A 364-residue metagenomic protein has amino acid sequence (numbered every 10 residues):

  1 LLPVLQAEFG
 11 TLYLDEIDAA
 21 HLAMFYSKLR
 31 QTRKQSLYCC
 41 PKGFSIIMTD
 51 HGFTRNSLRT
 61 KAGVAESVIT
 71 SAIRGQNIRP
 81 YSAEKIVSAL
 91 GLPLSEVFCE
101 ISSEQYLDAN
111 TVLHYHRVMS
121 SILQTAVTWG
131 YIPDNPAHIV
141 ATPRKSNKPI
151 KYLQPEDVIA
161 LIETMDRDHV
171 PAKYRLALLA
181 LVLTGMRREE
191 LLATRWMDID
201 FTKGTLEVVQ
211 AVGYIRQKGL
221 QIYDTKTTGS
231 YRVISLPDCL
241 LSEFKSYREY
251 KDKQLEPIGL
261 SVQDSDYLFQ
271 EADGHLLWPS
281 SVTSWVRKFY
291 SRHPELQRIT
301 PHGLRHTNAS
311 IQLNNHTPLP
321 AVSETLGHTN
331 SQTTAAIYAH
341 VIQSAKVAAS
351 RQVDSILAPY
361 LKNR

Functional and structural regions predicted by a protein language model:
L1-V127, I139-T142, S265-D266, T283 (+1 more regions): Short, Lys/Arg-enriched alpha-helical recognition elements, typified by the DNA-recognition helix
D18, T111, Y115-V118, Q154 (+8 more regions): Hydrophobic (often cysteine-bearing) scaffold residues that line and stabilize catalytic clefts of nucleotide/cofactor
T32-H51, I78-E84, S102-Y115, T128 (+7 more regions): Basic, Lys/Arg- and aromatic-enriched nucleic-acid-binding interface segment
K34, T60-V64, Q105, E163-Y174 (+4 more regions): Short, basic (Lys/Arg/His-rich) helix/loop patches that form interaction surfaces in the mid-to-C-terminal regions
T60-V64, R74-G75, G91-L92, A193-I199 (+2 more regions): A short, basic/aromatic helix-end/turn motif that makes direct DNA contacts
I73-N77, Y152, A211-Y214, L326-Q352: Catalytic-site neighborhood detector that most strongly recognizes the C-terminal catalytic loop/helix of tyrosine
A83-E96, E100, T164, R216-Y223 (+3 more regions): DNA/chromatin major-groove-contacting recognition/catalytic segments
K203, Y214-Y231, S235-L240, S246 (+5 more regions): C-terminal secondary-structure termini that scaffold catalytic or DNA-interacting sites
